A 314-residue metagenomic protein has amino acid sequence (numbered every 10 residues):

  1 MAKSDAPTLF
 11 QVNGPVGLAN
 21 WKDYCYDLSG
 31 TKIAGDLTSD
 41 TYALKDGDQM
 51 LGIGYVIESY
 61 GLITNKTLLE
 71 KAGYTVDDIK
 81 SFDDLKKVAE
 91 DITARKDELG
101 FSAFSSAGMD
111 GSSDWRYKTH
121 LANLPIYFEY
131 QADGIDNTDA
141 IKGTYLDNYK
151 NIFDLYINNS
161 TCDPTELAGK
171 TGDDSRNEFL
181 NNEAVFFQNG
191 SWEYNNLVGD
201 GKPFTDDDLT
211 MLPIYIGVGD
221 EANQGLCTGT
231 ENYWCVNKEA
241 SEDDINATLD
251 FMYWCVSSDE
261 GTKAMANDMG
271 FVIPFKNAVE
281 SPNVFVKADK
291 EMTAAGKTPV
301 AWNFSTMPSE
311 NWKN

Functional and structural regions predicted by a protein language model:
M1-G17, G30-I33, A168, V218-E221 (+1 more regions): Conserved N-terminal structural module of periplasmic/extracytoplasmic solute-binding proteins
P7-T8, A34-L69, G100-S102, D220-C227 (+1 more regions): A structural signal for short loop-to-beta-strand junctions that line the ligand-binding cleft of periplasmic/secreted
V12-G61, R116, H120-A122, D208-L212: Hinge/lid segment of periplasmic solute-binding proteins
D27-D40, F104, G108-G111, I126-N151 (+5 more regions): Short, solvent-exposed loop/beta-turn-alpha elements that line the ligand-binding surface or hinge of extracytoplasmic
L51-Y55, Y60, K86-T138, A184: Extracytoplasmic/periplasmic solute-binding protein
A72, T161, G201-N267: Extracytoplasmic/periplasmic substrate-recognition and gating elements
A89-E90, I135-G169: Glycine-centered hinge/linker elements that transmit conformational signals in sensory and ligand-binding systems
T228, G270-N277, K287-N314: C-terminal capping/gating helix-and-loop segments adjacent to ligand/active sites or protein-protein/ligand interfaces
